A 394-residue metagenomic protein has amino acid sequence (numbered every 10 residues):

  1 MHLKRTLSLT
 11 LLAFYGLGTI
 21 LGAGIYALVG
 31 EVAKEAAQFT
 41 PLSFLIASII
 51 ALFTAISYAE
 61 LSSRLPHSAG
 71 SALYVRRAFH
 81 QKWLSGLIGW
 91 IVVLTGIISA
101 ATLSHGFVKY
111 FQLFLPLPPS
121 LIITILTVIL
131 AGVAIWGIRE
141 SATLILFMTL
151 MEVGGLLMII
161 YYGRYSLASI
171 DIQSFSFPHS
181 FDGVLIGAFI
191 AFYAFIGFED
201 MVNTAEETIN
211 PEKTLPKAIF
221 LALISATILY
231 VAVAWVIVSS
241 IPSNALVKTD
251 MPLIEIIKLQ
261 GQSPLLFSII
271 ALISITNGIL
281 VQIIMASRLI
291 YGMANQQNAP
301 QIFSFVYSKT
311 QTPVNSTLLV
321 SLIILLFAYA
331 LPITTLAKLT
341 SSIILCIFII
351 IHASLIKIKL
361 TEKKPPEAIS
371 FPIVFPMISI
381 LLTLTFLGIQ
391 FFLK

Functional and structural regions predicted by a protein language model:
M1-G30, K34-F39, L52, I56 (+3 more regions): Membrane-interface "cap" regions at the ends of multi-pass membrane proteins
H2-K4, P41, P116-L121, I125-L126 (+2 more regions): Helix-loop-helix junctions that connect adjacent transmembrane segments in multi-pass membrane transporters
Y15-A23, S85, T149-G163, L221-Y230 (+2 more regions): Small-residue-rich segments of transmembrane alpha-helices in multi-pass membrane proteins, especially helix faces
E31-E35, S43, L52-T127, G132-I135 (+3 more regions): Hydrophobic transmembrane alpha-helices that form the core helical bundles of multi-pass secondary transporters
E35-Q38, P66-A69, R77-L84, E206-T214 (+3 more regions): Juxtamembrane helix-boundary/capping and inter-helix hinge elements in multi-pass membrane proteins
F44-I46, L113-I138, V153-I160, V314-I323 (+2 more regions): Transmembrane alpha-helical segments of multi-pass small-molecule transport proteins
L73-Q81, Q112-L113, F220-L280, A299-I333: TM-loop-TM module centered on a large, flexible mid-protein loop between adjacent transmembrane helices in multi-pass
I159, K338-I344, I350-L360, P365-K394: A generic transmembrane alpha-helix motif of multi-pass inner-membrane proteins
